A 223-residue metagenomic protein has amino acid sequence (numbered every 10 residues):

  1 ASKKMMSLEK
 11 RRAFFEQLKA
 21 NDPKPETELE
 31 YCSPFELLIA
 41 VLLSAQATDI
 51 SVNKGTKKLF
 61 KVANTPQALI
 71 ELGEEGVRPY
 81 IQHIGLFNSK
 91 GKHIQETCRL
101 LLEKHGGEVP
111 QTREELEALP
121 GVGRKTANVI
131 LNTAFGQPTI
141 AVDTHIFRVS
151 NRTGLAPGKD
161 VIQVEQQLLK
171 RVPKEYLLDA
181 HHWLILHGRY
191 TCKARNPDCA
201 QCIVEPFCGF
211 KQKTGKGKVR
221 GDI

Functional and structural regions predicted by a protein language model:
S2-I223: Catalytic cores of DNA base-excision repair glycosylases
